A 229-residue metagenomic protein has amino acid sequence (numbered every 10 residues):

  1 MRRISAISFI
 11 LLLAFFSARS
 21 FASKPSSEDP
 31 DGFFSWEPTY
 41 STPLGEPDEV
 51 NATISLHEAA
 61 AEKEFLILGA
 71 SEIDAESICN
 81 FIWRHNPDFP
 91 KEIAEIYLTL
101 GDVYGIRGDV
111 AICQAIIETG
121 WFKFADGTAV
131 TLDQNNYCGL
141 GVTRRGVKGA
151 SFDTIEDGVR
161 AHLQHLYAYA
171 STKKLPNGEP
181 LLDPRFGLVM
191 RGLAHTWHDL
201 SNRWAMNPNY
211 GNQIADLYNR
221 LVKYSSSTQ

Functional and structural regions predicted by a protein language model:
R2-A6, A18-Q229: Catalytic cores of secreted/periplasmic lytic hydrolases that degrade extracellular macromolecules
S8-F16: Bacterial N-terminal signal peptides
